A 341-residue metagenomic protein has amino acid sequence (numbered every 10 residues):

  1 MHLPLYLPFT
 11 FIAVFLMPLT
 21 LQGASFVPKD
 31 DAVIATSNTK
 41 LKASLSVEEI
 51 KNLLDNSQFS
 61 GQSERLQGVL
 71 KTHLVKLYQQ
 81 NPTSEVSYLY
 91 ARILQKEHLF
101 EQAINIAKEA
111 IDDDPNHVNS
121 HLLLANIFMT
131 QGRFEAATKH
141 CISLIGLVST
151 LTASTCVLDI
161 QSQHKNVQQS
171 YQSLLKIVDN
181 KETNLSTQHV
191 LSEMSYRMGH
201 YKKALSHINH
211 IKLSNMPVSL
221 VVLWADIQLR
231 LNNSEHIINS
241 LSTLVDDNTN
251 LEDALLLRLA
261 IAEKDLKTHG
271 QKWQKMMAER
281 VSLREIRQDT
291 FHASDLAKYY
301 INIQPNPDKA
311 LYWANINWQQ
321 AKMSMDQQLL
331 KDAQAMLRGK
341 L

Functional and structural regions predicted by a protein language model:
T20-V86, N105, G339: N-terminal leader/linker segments that initiate helical-solenoid repeat arrays
K51, D55, R92, N126 (+6 more regions): Residue-level recognition of tetratricopeptide repeat
F59, K96, T130-Q131, Q163-H164 (+5 more regions): Register position in tetratricopeptide repeats
S63, Q67, F100, F134 (+6 more regions): TPR-repeat structural position
V75-Q80, K108-P115, I142-S149, L175-T183 (+4 more regions): Solenoid-like repeat scaffolds
E85, N119, T152-A153, S186 (+4 more regions): Start-of-helix register in tetratricopeptide repeats
L89, L123, C156-V157, V190 (+3 more regions): Canonical tetratricopeptide repeat
